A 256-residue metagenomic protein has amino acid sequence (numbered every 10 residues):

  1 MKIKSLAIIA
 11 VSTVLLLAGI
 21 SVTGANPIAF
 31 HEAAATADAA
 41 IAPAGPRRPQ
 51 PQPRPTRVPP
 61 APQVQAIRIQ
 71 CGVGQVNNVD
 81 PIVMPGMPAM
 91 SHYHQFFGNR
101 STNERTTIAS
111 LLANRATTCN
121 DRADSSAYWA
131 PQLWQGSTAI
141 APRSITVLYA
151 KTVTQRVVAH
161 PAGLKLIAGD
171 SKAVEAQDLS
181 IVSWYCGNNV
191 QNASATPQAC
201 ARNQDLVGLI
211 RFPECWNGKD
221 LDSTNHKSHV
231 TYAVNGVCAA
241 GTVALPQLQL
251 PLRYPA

Functional and structural regions predicted by a protein language model:
M1-P27: Secretory targeting and sorting signals
F30-S91, Q95-R211, N217-A256: Primary mode marks residue(s) on the alpha4-beta5-alpha5 output face of response regulator receiver
